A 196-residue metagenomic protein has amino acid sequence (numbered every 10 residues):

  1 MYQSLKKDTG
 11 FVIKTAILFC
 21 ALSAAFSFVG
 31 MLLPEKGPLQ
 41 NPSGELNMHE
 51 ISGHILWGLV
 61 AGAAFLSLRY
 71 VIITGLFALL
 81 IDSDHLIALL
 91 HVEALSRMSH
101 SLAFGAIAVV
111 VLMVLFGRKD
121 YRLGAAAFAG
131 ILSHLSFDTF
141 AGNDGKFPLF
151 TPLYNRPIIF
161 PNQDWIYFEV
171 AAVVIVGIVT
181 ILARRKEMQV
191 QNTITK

Functional and structural regions predicted by a protein language model:
M1-K196: N-terminal membrane-targeting hydrophobic helices
